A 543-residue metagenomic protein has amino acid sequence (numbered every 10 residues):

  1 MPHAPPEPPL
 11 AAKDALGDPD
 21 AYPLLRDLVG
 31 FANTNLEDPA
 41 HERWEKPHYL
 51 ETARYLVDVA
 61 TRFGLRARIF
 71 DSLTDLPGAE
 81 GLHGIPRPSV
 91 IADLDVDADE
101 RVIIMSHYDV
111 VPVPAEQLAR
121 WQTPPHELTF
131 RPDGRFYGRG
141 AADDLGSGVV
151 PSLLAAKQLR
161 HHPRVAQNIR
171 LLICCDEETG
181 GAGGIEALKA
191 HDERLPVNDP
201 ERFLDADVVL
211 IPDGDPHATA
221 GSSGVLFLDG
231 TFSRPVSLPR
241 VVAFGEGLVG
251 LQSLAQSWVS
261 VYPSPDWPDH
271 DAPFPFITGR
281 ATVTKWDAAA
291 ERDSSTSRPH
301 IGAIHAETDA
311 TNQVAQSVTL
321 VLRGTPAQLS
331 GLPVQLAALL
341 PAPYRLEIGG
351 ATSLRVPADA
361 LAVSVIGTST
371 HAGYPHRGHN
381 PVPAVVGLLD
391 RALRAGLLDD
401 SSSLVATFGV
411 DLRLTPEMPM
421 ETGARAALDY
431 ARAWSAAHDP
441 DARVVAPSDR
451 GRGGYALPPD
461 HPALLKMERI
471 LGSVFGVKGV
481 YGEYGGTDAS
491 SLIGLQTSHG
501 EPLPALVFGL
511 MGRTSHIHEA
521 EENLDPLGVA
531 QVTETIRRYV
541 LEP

Functional and structural regions predicted by a protein language model:
P2-Y137, A141, Q158-N168, F232: Acidic/His- and Gly-rich active-site-bordering loop/insert found across diverse amide/peptide-bond hydrolases
A32, A92, I104, P151-S152 (+6 more regions): Buried hydrophobic positions in well-ordered alpha/beta secondary-structure cores of metabolic enzymes
A53, D58, R62-L65, S257 (+9 more regions): An extended, acidic, His-containing surface patch that forms the Zn2+-binding/catalytic region of metallohydrolases
E100-E116, G146, A156-H162, A166-I169 (+5 more regions): ATP-binding N-lobe of GHMP and related small-molecule kinases
Y108-V110, L172-A187, P212-H217, S369 (+1 more regions): Acidic, glycine-rich active-site loops and adjacent beta-strand->loop/helix elements that engage anionic groups
P132-V209, G528-V540: Contiguous, small/hydrophobic- and glycine-enriched helical/loop subdomains that border and often "cap" functional
D133-A142, H217, A243, E307-T308 (+4 more regions): A short glycine/serine-rich beta->alpha loop
R194-R425: Midchain, well-structured core segments that form catalytic/ion-binding scaffolds
